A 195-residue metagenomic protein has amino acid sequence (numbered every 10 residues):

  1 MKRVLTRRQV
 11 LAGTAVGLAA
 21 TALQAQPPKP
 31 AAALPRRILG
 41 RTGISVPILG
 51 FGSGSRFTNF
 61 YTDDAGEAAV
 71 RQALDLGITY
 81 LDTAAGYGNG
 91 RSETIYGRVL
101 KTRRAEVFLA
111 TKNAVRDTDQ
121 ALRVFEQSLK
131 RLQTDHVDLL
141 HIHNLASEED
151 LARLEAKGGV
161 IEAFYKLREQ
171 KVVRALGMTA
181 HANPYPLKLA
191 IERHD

Functional and structural regions predicted by a protein language model:
M1-L18: N-terminal secretory signal peptides and thylakoid transit peptides that target proteins across membranes
L23-L49: C-terminal segment of N-terminal export signals and the immediately downstream linker at the start of the mature
L39, F51, L81, Y96 (+3 more regions): Conserved, mostly hydrophobic/aromatic
T42-F57, H141-N144: N-terminal small/glycine-rich loop or linker at the start of catalytic domains across soluble metabolic enzymes
G54-D63, K112-T118: Active-site mouth loops of central-metabolism enzymes
T83-V99: Glycine-rich, proline-tolerant flexible connector loops at the mouths of alpha/beta enzymes
G97-L109, E162-K166: Alpha-helix-loop-beta-strand connector modules within alpha/beta enzyme cores
T118-D195: Glycine/proline-rich, positively charged, aromatic-decorated active-site loop/lid region on the catalytic face
